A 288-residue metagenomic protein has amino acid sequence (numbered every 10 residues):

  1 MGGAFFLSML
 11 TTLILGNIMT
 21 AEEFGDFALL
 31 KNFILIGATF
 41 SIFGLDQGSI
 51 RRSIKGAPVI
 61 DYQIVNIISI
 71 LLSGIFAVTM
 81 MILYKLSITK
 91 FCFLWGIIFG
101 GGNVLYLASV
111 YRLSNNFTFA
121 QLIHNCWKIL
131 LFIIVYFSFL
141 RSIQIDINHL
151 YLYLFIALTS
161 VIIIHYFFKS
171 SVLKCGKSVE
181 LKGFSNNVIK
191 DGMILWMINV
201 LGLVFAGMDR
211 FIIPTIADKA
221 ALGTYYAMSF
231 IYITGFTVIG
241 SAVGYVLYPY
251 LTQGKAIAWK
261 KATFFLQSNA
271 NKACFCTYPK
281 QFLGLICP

Functional and structural regions predicted by a protein language model:
M1-A4, S8, H124-K128, H149-K169 (+1 more regions): Transmembrane helical elements of multi-pass membrane transporters/channels
G2, M9, S41-I42, Q47 (+3 more regions): Alpha-helical transmembrane segments of multi-pass membrane transport and lipid-handling proteins
G16, I54, R112, F139-L140 (+1 more regions): Helix-capping/transition residues at the boundaries of transmembrane alpha-helices and the short helical linkers
I18-A21, L113-S114, Q144, I216-K219: Helix-loop interface residues and adjacent transmembrane-helix termini in multi-pass membrane transporters, primarily
E22-G25, I60-Q63, T118, I147-N148 (+1 more regions): Residues that define the loop-to-transmembrane-helix transition and helix capping in multi-pass membrane transporters
S41-A57, M228, Y232-I257: Helix-loop junctions and terminal segments of transmembrane helices in multi-pass membrane transport/translocation
N66-M197: Hydrophobic transmembrane helix module of multi-pass membrane transport proteins
F184-L195, I257-F275: Membrane-water interface at loop-to-transmembrane-helix junctions
